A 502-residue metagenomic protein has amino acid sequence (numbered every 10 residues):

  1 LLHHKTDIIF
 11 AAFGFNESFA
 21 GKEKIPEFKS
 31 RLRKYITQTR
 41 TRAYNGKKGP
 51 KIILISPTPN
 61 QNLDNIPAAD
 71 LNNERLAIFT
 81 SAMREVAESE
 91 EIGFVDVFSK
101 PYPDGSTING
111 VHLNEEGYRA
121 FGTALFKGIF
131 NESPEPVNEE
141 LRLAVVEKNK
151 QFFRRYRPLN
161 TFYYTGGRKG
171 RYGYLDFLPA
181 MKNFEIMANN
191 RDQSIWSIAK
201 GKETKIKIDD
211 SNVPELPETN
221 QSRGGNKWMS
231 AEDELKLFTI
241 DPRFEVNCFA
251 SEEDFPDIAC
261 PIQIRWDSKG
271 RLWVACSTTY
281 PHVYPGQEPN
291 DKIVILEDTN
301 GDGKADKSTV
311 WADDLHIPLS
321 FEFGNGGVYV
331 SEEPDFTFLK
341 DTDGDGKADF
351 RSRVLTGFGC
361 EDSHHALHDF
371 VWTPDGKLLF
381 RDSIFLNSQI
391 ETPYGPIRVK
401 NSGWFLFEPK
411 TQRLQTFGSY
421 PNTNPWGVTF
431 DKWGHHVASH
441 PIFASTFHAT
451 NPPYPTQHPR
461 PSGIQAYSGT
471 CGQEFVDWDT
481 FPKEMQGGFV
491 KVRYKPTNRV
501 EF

Functional and structural regions predicted by a protein language model:
L1-K29, N60, F152, Y156-Y163 (+2 more regions): Oxyanion-hole/transition-state-stabilizing segment in secreted/luminal serine hydrolases and related acyltransferases
D7-F13, K51-S56, G93-D96, H112 (+5 more regions): Structural recognition of the beta-strand scaffold that forms the well-ordered cores of secreted hydrolase catalytic
S18-E23, N62-N65, P103-G105, S363: Extracytoplasmic/secreted cell-surface and envelope-processing proteins
L32-T37, T80: Generic structural signal for well-ordered alpha-helices, preferentially at hydrophobic/aromatic core positions
R40-K51, I92: A short helix->loop->beta-strand "cap" motif at the edges of active sites that frequently abuts
K47, G105, N109-N226: Conserved catalytic region of serine esterases and O-acyltransferases that act on ester linkages in lipids
N60-V97: Substrate-gating cap/lid alpha-helix
D210-F502: Beta-propeller domains with acidic blade repeats across secreted/periplasmic ectodomains and cytosolic WD/CNH propellers
